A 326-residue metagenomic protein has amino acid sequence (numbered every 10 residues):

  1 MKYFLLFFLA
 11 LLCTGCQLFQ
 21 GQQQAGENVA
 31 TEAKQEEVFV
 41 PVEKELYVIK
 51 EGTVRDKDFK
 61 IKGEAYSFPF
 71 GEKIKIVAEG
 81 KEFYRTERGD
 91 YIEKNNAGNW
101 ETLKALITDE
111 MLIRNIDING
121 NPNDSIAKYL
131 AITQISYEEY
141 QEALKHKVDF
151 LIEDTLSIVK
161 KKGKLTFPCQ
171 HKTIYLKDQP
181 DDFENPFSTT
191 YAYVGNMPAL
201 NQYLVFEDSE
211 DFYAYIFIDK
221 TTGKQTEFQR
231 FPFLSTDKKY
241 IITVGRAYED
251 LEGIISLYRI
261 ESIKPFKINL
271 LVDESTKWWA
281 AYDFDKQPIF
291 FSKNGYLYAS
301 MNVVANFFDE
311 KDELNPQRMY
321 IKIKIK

Functional and structural regions predicted by a protein language model:
K2-F7: Sec-dependent signal peptide recognition, specifically the positively charged N-region followed immediately by
T14-G15: C-terminal motif of bacterial Sec signal peptides marking the signal peptidase cleavage site
Q24-E43, K60-L103: SH3/SH3-like beta-barrel superfamily modules
I107-E207: Terminal domain-start segments
N123-S125, E138, G163-N185, S209-E227 (+2 more regions): Surface-exposed loop/turn elements that mediate protein-protein interactions on large endomembrane-trafficking
S157-V159, V194-L200, F231-T243, P288-L297: Blade-terminus and WD-like Trp-Asp/Gly-His loop motifs, strongest in beta-propeller folds
E184-N196, T226-L234, S275-F291: Conserved beta-propeller blade repeats
K239-F308: Short aromatic loop motif centered on NTY/YTY
